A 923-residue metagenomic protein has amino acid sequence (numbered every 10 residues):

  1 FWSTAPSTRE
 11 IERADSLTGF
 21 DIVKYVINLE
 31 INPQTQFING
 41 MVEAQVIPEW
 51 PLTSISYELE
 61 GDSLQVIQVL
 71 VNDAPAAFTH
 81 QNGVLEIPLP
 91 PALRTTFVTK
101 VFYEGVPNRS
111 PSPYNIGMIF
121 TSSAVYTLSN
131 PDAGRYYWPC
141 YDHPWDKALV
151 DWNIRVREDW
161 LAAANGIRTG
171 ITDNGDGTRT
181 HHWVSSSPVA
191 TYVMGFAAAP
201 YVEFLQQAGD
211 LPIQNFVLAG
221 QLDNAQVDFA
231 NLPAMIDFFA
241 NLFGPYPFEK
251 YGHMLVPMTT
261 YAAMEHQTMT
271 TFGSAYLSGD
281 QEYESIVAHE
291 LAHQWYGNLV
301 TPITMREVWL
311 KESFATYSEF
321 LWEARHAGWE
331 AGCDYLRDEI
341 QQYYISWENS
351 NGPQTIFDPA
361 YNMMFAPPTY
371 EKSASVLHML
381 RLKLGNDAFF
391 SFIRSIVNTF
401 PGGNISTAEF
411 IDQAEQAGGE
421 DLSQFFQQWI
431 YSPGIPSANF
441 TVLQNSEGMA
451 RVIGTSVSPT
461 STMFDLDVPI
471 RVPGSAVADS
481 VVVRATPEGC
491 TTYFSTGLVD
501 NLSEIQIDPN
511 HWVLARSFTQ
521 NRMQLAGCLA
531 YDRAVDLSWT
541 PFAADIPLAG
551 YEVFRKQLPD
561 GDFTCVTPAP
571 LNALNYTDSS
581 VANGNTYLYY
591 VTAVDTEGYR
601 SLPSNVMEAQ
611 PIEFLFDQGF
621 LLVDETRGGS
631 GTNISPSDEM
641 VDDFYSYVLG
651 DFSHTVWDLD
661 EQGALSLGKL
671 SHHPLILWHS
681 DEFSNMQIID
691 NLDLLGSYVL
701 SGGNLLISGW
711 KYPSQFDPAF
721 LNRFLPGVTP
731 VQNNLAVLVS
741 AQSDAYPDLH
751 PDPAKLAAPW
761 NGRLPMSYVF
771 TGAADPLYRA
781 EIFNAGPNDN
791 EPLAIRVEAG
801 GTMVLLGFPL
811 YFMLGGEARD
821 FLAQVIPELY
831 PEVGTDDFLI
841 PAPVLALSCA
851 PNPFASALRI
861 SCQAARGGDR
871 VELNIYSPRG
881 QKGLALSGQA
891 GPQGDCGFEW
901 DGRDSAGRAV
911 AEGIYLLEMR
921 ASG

Functional and structural regions predicted by a protein language model:
F1-N39, I119, S123, S423-Q424 (+1 more regions): N-terminal, polar/Ser/Thr-rich
G40, N130-D132, C140-A288, Y317: Hydrophobic helix-coil surface modules that form long, contiguous segments used for peptide/substrate interaction
W50, A366-V452: Amphipathic alpha-helical substructures
T271-D334, I393: Zinc-dependent metallopeptidase catalytic helix centered on the HExxH motif and its immediate flanking segment
G279, S630-N722: Helical hinge/lid and interdomain linker segments adjacent to catalytic or ligand-binding clefts that mediate domain
E312-M379, K383, F400: Acidic/His/Gly-enriched intrinsically disordered linker/tail segments that often contain short helix/coil "MoRF-like"
F683-R763, F770-A773, G816-P827: A glycine-rich, often tryptophan-bearing local segment used as a flexible ligand/cofactor-contacting loop or short
L839-A850, F854-G923: C-terminal outer-membrane/trafficking sorting elements
